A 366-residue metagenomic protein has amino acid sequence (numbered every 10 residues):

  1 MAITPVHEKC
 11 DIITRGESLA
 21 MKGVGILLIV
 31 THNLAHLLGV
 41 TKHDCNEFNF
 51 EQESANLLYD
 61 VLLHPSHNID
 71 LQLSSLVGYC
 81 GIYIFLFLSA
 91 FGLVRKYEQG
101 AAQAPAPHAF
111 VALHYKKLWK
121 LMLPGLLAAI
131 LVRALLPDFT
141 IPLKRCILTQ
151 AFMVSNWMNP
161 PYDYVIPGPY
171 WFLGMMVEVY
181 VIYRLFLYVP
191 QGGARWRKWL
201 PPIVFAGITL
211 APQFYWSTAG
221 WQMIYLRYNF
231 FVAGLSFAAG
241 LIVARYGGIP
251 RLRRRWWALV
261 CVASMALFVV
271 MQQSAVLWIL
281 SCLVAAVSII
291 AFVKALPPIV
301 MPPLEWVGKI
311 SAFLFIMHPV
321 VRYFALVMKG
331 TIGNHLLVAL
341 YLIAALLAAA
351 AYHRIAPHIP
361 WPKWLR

Functional and structural regions predicted by a protein language model:
M1-G207, I310, G330-R366: Membrane-cytosol interface segments of multi-pass membrane proteins, especially ER/Golgi lipid-handling enzymes
H32-N33, F315-H318: Histidine-centered divalent metal-coordination motifs
T209-F313, V320-Y341: Alpha-helical transmembrane segments and terminal signal-anchor/GPI-anchor hydrophobic tails, characterized by long
M317-P319, F324, P362-R366: A broadly tuned preference for mixed-charge, low-complexity surface segments
